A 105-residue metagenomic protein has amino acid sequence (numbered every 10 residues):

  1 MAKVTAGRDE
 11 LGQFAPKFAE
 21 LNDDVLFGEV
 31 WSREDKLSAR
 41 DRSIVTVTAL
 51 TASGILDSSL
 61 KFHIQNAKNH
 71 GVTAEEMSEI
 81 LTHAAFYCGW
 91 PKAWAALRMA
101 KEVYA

Functional and structural regions predicted by a protein language model:
M1-D41, A52, N69, A93-A105: Acidic, glycine/proline-rich low-complexity segments that act as flexible tails and inter-domain linkers
F27, H63, F86-Y87: Aromatic side chains
D41-L50, L60, I80-L81: Short, structured motif recognition centered on aromatic/hydrophobic residues
A49-L56, A85-G89: Short alpha-helix boundary/capping elements
L56-S78, T82, K92-Y104: Extended intrinsically disordered, low-complexity coil regions enriched in Ser, Thr, Gly, Ala and often Pro
